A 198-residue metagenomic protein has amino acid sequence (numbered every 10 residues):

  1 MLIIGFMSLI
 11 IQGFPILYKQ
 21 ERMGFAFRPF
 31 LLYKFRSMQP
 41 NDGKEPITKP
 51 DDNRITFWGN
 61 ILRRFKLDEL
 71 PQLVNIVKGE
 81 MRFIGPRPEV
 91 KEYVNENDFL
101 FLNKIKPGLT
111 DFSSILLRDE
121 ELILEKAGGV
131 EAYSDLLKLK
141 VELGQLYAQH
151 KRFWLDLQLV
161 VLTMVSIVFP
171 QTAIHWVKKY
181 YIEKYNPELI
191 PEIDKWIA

Functional and structural regions predicted by a protein language model:
M1-P40, Q149-A198: A hydrophobic, helix-centered structural microdomain
G5, Y18, T56-N60, L143: Positions in alpha-helical segments
Y18-K19, I47, I84-P86, K91-E92 (+3 more regions): Short, hydrophobic secondary-structure boundary micro-motifs
Y18-R54, S113-K138: Short, glycine-rich, amphipathic interfacial segments at transmembrane boundaries or analogous
D51-F112, V160: A short, structured surface patch at a secondary-structure boundary
F83, N95-E96, L100-K104, L117-I123 (+2 more regions): Soluble, non-transmembrane catalytic domains of enzymes that act on hydrophobic metabolites at membranes
F101, L137, E142-L143: Strongly charged
G144-A148: Acyl-group handling in specialized metabolite and lipid biosynthesis
